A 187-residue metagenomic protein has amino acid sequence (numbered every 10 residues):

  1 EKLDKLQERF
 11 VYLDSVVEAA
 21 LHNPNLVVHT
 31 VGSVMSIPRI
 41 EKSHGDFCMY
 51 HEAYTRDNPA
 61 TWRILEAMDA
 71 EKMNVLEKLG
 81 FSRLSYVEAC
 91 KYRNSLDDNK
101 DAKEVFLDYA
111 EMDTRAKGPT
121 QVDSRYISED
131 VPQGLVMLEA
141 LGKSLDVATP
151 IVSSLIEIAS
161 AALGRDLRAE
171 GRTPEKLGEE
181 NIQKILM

Functional and structural regions predicted by a protein language model:
E1-M68: Substrate/ligand-engaging "lid" and interaction regions
R39-E52, P59-M187: NAD(P)-dependent Rossmann-like dehydrogenase/reductase catalytic/cofactor-binding core
